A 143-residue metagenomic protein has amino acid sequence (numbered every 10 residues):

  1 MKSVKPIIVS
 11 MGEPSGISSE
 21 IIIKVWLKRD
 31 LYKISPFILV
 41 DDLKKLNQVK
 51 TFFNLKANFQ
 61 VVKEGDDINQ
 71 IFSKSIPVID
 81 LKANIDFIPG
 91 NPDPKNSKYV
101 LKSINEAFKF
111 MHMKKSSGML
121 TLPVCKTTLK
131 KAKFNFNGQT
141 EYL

Functional and structural regions predicted by a protein language model:
M1-Y142: Contiguous, glycine/small-aliphatic-enriched amphipathic segments in soluble metabolic enzymes
